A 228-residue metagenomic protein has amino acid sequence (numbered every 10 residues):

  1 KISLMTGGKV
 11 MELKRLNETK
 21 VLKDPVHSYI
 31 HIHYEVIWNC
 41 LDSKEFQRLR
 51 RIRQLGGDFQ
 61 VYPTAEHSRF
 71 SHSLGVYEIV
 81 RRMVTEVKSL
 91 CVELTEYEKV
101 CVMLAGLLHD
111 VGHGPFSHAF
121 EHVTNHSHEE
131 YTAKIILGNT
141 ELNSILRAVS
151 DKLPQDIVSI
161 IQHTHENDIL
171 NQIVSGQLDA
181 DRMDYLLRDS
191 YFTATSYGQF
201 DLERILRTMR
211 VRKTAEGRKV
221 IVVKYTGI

Functional and structural regions predicted by a protein language model:
I2-R53, Q60-L104, G114-I228: Sequence-structural signature of the catalytic-core scaffold of metal-dependent phosphohydrolases that act on
